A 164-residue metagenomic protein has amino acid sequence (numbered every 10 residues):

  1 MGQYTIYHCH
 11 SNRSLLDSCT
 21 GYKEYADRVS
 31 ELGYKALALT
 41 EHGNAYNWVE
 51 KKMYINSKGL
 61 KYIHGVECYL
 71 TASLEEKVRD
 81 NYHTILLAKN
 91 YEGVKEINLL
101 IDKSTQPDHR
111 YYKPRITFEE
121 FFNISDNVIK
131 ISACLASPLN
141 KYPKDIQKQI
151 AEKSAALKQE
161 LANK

Functional and structural regions predicted by a protein language model:
M1-K164: Phosphodiester-processing cores and adjacent nucleic acid-binding clamps
